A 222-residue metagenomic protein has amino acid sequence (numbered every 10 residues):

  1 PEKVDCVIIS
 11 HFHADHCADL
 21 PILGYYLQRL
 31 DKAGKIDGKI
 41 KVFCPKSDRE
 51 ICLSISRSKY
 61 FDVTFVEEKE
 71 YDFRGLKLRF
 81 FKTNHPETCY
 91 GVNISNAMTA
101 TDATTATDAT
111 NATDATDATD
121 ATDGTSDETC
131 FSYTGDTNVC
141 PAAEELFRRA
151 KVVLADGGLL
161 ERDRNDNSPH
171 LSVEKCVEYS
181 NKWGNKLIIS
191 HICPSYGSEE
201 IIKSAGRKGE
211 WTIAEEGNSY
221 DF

Functional and structural regions predicted by a protein language model:
P1-E2, V66-E145, E216-F222: Core dinuclear metal-dependent hydrolase active-site scaffold
P1-K41, K151: Active-site metal-binding motif and surrounding structural segment of the metallo-beta-lactamase
E2, G38, K59-F61, L76 (+2 more regions): Structured loop/turn residues at beta-strand edges in well-structured enzyme cores
I8, F131-Y133, V153: Residue-level marker for buried hydrophobic side chains located in beta-strands that build the well-ordered beta-sheet
I8, R79, I188: Conserved Rossmann-like nucleotide-binding pocket used by diverse enzymes that bind dinucleotide cofactors
D19-L27, I51-S54, G197-A205: Metal-dependent catalytic neighborhoods of phosphoester/phosphodiester hydrolases
G38-S47, I188-I189: Short internal beta-strands
N138-Y220: Cap/insert and terminal regions of metallo-dependent hydrolase folds
